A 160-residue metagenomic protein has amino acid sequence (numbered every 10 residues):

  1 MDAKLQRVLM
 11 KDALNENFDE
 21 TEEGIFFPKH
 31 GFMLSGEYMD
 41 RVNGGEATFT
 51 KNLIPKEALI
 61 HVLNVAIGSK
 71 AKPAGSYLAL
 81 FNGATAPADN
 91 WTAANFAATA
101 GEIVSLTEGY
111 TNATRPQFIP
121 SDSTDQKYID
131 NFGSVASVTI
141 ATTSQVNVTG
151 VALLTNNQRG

Functional and structural regions predicted by a protein language model:
M1-G150, T155-G160: Small cysteine-rich, disulfide-bonded extracellular modules of the LU/uPAR three-finger superfamily and closely related
